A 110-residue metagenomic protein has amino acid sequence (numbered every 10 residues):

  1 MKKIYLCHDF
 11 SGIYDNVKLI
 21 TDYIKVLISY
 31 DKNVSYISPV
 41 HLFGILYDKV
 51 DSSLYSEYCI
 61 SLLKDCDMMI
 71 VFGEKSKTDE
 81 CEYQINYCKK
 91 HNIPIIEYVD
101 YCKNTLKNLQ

Functional and structural regions predicted by a protein language model:
M1-Q110: Conserved catalytic or regulatory cores that recognize and/or transform ribose-phosphate-containing ligands
